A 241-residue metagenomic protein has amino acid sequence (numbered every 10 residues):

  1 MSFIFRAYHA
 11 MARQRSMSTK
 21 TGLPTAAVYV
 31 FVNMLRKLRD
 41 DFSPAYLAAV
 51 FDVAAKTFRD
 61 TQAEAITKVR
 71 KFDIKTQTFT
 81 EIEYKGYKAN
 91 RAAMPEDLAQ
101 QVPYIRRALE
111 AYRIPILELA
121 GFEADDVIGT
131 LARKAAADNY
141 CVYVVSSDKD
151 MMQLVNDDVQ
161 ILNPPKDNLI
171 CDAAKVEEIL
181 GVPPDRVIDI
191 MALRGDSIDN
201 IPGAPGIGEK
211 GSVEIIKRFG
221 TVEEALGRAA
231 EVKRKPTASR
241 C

Functional and structural regions predicted by a protein language model:
M1-V145, M151-I170: Noncatalytic, basic helical substrate-engagement surface that gates or grips nucleic-acid strands
S43-A54, T78-I82, A93, P103-R106 (+4 more regions): Non-catalytic nucleic-acid-binding/docking modules located in mid-to-C-terminal regions of nucleic-acid enzymes
S146-S147, K217: A conserved hydrophobic position in a structured secondary element of the catalytic/binding core that shapes
K149-D150, K210: Acidic, divalent-metal-coordinating active-site segment for phosphoryl/phosphodiester hydrolysis, typified by short
